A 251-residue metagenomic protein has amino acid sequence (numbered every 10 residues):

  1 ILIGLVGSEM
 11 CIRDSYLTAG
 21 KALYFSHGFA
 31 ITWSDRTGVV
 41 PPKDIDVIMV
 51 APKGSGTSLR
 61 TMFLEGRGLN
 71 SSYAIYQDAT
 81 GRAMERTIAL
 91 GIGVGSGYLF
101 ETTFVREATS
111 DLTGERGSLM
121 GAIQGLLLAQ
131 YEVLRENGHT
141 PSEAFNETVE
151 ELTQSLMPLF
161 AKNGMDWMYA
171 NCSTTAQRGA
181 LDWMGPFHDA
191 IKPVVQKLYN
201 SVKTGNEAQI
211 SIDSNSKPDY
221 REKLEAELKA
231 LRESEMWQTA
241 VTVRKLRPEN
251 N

Functional and structural regions predicted by a protein language model:
I1-G7, I12: Single conserved hydrophobic/aromatic residue that forms the stacking wall/gate of nucleotide- or nucleobase-binding
G7, I31-W33, G114, G121 (+1 more regions): Generic structural "secondary-structure junction" signal
R13-A19, V39-K43: Short, conserved loop/helix-junction motifs that constitute active-site signature segments in enzyme catalytic cores
Y24-T113: Rossmann-fold dinucleotide-binding core
R67, G81-E136, S142-F160: Active-site-proximal catalytic alpha-helix in oxidoreductases
E136-N251: NAD(P)-dependent Rossmann-like dehydrogenase/reductase catalytic/cofactor-binding core
